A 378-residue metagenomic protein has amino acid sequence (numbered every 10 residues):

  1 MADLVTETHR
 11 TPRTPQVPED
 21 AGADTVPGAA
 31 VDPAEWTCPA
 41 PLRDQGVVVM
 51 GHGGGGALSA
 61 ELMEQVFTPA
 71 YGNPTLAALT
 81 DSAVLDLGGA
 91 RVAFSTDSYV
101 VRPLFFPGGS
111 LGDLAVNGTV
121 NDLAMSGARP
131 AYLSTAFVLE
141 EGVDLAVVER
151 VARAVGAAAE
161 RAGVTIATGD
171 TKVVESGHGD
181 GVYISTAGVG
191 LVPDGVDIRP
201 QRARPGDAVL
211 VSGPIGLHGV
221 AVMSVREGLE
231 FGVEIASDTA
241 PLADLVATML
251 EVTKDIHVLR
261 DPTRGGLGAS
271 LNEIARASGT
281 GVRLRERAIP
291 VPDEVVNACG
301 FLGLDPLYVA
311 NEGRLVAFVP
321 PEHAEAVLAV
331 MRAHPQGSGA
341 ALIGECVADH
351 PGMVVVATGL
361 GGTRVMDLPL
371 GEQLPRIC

Functional and structural regions predicted by a protein language model:
A2-C378: Helix-biased detector of long, well-ordered alpha-helical tracts
